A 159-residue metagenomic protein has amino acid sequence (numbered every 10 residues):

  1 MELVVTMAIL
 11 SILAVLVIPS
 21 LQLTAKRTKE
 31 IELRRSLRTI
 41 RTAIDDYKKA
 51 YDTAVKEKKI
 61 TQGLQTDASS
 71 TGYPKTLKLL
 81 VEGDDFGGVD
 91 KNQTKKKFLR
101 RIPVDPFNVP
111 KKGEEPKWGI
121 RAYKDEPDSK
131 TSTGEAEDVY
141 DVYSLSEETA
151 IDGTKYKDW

Functional and structural regions predicted by a protein language model:
M1-L21: N-terminal single-pass transmembrane signal-anchor helix
I12-V15, R27, D67, Q93: A generic, residue-level signal for flexible/boundary positions that often mark functional hotspots
I18-K26, T61-Q65: Short helix/strand-bridging catalytic loops that position acidic/His residues to coordinate divalent metals and engage
A25-T53, G72: Membrane-proximal N-terminal amphipathic helix
D46-W159: Low-complexity, acidic interaction segments enriched in glycine
